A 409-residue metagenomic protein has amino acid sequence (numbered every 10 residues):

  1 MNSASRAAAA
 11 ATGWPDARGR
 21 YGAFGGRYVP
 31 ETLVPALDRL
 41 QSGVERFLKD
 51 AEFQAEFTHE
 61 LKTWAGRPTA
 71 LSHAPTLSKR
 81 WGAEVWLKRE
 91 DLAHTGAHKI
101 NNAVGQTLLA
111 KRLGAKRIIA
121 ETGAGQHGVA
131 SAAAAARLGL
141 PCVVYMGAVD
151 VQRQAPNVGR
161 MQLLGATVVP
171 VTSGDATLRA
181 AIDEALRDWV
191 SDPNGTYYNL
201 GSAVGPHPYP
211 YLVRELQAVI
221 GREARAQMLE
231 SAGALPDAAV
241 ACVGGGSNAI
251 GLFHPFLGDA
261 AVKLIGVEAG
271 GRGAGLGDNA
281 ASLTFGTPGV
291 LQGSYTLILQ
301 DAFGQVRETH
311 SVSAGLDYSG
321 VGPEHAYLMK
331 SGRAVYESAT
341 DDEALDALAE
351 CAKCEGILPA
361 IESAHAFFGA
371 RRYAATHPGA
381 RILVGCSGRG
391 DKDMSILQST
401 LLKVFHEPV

Functional and structural regions predicted by a protein language model:
N2-G25, T32, D38-A115: Positively charged, low-complexity intrinsically disordered leader regions
G26, A70, L87, K99 (+13 more regions): Buried hydrophobic positions in well-ordered alpha/beta secondary-structure cores of metabolic enzymes
H94, N102, A110-G147, L235-N248 (+2 more regions): A short, small-residue-rich loop immediately preceding and capping a beta-strand
I119, H127-A185, G275-G286, M394-T400: Active-site-proximal loop->helix
D175, A203-P206, V243-S247, E268-G273 (+4 more regions): Glycine-rich beta-alpha junction loops
R179-D188, G195, L200-A261: Glycine-rich ThDP/TPP pyrophosphate-binding loop and its adjacent helix/strand module within ThDP-dependent enzymes
I182-P208, L212, G258-A261, G266-I357 (+1 more regions): Active-site/ligand-binding loops adjacent to catalytic centers
V243, S247, D341-F405: Claisen-condensing/thiolase-fold acyl-transfer catalytic domains that form or cleave C-C bonds in fatty acid
